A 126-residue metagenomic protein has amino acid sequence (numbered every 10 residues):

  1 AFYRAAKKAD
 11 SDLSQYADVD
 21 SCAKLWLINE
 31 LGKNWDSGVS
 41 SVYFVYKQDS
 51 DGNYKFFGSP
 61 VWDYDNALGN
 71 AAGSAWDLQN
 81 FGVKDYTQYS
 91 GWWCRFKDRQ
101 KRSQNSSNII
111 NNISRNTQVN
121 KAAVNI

Functional and structural regions predicted by a protein language model:
A1-S103, S107, K121-V124: Conserved kinase catalytic-core segment
I113-K121: C-terminal substrate/ligand-recognition segments
